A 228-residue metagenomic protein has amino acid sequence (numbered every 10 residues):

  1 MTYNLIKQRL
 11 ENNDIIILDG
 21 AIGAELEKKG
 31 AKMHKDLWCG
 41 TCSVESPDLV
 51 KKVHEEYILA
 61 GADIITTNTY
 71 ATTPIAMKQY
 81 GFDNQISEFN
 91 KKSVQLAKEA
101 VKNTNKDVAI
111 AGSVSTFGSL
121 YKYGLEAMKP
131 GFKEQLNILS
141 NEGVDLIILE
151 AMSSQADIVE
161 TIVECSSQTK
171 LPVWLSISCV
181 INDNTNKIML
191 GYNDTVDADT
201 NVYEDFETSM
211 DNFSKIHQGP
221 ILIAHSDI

Functional and structural regions predicted by a protein language model:
M1-I228: Domain-level signal for soluble alpha/beta catalytic cores
